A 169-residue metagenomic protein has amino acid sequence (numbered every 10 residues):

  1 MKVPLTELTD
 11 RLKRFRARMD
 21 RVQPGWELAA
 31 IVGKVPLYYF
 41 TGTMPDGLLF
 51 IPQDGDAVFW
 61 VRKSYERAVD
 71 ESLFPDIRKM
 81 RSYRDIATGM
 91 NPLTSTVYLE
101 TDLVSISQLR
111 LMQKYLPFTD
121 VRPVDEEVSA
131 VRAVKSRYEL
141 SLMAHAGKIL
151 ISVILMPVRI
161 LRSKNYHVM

Functional and structural regions predicted by a protein language model:
M1-V58, N91-T94, R137, L155 (+1 more regions): Terminal domain-start leader segments
K2, E7, D85-M169: Flexible, acidic/His-enriched mid-domain "rim/lid" segments that flank
P4, Y38, P75-K79, T101: Short secondary-structure transition/capping motifs
I31-V32, W60-R62, K79-S82, E100 (+1 more regions): Conserved beta-strand termini and adjacent loop/short-helix elements that scaffold enzyme active sites in alpha/beta
K34-V35, V61-R67, L103-L109: Short, polar loop motifs at secondary-structure junctions
F40, W60, A68-D70, Q108 (+1 more regions): Generic domain-boundary/flexible-linker signal
P45-L48, F74-D76, Q113-L116: Short, solvent-exposed amphipathic alpha-helical segments in soluble enzyme and RNA/protein-processing domains
V61-G89: Compact, glycine/acidic-enriched structural inserts
